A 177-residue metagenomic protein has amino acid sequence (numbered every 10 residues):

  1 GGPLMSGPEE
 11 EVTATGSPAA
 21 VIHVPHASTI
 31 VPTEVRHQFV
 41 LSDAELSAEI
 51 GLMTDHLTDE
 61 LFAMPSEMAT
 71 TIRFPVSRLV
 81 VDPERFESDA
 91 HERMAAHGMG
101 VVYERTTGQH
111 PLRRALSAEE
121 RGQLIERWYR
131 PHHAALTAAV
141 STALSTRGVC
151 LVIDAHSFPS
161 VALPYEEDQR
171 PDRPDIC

Functional and structural regions predicted by a protein language model:
G2-V152, S157-C177: N-terminal catalytic or cofactor-binding beta/alpha core of small enzyme domains
